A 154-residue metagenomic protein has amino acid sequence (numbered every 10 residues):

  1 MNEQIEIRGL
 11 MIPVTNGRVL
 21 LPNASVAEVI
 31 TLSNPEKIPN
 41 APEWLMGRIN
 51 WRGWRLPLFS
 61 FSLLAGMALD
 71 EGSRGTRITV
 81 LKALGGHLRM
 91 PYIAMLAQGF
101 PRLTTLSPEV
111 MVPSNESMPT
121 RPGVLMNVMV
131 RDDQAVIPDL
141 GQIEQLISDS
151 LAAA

Functional and structural regions predicted by a protein language model:
M1-A154: An acidic, low-aromatic, low-complexity terminal/linker signal
